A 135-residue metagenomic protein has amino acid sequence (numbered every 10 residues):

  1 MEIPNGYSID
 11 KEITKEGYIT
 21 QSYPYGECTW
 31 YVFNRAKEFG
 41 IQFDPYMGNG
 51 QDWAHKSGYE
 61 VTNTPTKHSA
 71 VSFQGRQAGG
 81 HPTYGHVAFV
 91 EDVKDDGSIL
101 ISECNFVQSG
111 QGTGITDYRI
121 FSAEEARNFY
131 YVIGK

Functional and structural regions predicted by a protein language model:
M1-D95, I99-C104: Secreted/periplasmic proteins that engage bacterial cell-wall peptidoglycan
V93-K135: Aromatic- and glycine-rich peptidoglycan recognition patches
